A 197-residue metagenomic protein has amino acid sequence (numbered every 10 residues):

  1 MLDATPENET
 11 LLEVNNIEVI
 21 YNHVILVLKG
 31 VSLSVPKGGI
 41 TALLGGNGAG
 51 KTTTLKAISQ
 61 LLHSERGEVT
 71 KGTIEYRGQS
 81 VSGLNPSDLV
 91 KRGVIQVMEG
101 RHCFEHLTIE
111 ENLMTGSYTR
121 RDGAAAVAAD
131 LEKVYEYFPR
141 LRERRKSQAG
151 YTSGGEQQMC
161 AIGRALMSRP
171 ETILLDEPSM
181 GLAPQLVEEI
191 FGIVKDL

Functional and structural regions predicted by a protein language model:
P6-V14, E18-G30, K37, L62-G67 (+2 more regions): A short, flexible loop at the N-terminus of ABC-type nucleotide-binding domains that lies
N22-H23, T41, L62-E65, I109-A129 (+1 more regions): ABC-type ATPase nucleotide-binding domains, specifically the catalytic core motifs of the NBD
L44-G46: The feature captures the beta-strand-to-loop junction immediately N-terminal to the Walker
L55, H106-G116, R145, L175: Short coil-to-helix segment of the ABC ATPase nucleotide-binding domain corresponding to the Q-loop/switch region
V69-Q79, R92, A126-L131: Conserved ABC transporter NBD signature motif
L107, Y151-T152, A165-L166: ABC ATPase signature
Q148-T152, E156: Conserved ABC ATPase signature
M167-E171: A short, proline-enriched helix->beta-strand linker immediately N-terminal to the Walker B motif in ABC-type P-loop
